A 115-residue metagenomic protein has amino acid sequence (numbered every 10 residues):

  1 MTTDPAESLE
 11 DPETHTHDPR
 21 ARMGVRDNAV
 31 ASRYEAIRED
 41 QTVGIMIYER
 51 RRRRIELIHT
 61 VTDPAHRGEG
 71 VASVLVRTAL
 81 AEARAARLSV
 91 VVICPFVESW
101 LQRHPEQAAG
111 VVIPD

Functional and structural regions predicted by a protein language model:
M1-S8: N-terminal acidic, proline/glycine-rich, low-complexity intrinsically disordered segments
D11-R33: Active-site rim helix/loop that mediates acceptor-substrate recognition in acyltransferases
S32-V43: Conserved beta-hairpin
M46-R54: A conserved beta-strand-loop-helix scaffold within acyl/acetyltransferase catalytic domains
T60-R67: A short, internal acetyl-CoA/4′-phosphopantetheine-binding micro-motif in the GNAT/acyltransferase core
G68-A79: Conserved acetyl-CoA-binding loop-helix of GNAT-fold acetyltransferases
E82-D115: C-terminal structural segments of small proteins and small subunits
